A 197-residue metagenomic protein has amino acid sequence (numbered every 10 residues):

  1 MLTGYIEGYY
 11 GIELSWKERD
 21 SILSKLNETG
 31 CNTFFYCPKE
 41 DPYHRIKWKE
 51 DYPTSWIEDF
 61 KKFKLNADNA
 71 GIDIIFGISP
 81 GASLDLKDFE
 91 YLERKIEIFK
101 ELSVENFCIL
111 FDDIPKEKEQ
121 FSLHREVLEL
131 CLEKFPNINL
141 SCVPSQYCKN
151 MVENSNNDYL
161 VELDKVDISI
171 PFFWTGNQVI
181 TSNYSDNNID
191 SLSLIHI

Functional and structural regions predicted by a protein language model:
T3-P171: Aromatic-lined carbohydrate-binding surfaces of glycoside hydrolases
M151, V161, S169-S193: Substrate-binding surface in catalytic domains of secreted glycosidases
I195-I197: Conserved small/polar residues in nucleotide/adenosyl-binding loops
